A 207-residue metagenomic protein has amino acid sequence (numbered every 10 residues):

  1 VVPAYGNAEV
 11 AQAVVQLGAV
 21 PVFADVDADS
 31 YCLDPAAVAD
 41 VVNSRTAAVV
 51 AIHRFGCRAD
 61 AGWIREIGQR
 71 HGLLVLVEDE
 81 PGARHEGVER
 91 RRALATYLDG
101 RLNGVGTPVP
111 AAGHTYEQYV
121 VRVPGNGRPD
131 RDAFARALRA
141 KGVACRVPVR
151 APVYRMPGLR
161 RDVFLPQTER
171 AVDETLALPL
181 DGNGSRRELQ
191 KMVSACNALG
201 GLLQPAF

Functional and structural regions predicted by a protein language model:
V1-R70, L74-V77: PLP-dependent aminotransferase-like
A36, A48-I52, A61-G62, R70 (+1 more regions): PLP-dependent aminotransferase class I/II
